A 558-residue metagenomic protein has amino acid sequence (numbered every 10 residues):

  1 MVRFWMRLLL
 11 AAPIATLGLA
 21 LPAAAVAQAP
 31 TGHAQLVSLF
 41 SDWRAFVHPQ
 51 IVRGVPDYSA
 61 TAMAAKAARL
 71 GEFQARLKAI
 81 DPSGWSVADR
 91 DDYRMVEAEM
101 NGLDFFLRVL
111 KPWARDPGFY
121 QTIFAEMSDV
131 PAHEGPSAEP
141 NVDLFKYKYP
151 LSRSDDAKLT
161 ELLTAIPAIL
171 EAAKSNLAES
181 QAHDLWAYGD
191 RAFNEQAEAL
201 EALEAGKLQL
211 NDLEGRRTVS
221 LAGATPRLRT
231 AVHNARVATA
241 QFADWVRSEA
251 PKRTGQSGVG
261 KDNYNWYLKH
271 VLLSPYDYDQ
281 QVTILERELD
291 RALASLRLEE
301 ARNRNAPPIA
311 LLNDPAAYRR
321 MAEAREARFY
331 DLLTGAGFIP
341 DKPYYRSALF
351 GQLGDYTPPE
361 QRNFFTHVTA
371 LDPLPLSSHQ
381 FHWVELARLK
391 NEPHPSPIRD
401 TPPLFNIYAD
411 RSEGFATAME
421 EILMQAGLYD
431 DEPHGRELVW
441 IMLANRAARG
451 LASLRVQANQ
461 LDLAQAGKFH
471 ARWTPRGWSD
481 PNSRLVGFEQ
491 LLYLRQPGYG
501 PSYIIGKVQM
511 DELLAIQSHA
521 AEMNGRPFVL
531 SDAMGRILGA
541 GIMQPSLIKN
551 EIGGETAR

Functional and structural regions predicted by a protein language model:
M1-W5: N-terminal secretory signal peptides that target proteins for export/translocation
R7-A20: Bacterial N-terminal signal peptides
A23: Non-heme Fe(II) oxygenase metal-center motifs and adjacent flexible, charged/small-residue loops
V26-R558: N-terminal maturation segment of proteins
